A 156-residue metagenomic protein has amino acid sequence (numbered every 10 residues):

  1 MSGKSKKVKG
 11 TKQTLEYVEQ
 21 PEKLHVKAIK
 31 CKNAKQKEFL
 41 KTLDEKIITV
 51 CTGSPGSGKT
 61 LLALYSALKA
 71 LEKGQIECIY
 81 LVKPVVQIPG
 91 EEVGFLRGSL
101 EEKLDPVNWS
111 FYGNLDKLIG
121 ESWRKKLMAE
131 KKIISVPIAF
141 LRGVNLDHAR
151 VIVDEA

Functional and structural regions predicted by a protein language model:
M1-V18: Interdomain "pre-motor" coupling segment immediately N-terminal to P-loop NTPase/helicase cores
V18-A28: Conserved adenine-nucleotide phosphate-binding loops and their immediately adjacent elements
A28-K46: Pre-Walker A adenine-sensing motif
Q36-E38, G120-S122, S135-F140: A generic local structural motif
L43, I79, D154: Residue-level signature of catalytic and energy-coupling elements of molecular machines, predominantly ATP/GTP-dependent
E45-C51, H148: Pre-Walker A (Motif I) flank of P-loop NTPase domains
V50-S54, L61-E130: Conserved P-loop
A129-A156: Conserved RecA-like ASCE ATPase "motif II neighborhood" in helicase/translocase motors
